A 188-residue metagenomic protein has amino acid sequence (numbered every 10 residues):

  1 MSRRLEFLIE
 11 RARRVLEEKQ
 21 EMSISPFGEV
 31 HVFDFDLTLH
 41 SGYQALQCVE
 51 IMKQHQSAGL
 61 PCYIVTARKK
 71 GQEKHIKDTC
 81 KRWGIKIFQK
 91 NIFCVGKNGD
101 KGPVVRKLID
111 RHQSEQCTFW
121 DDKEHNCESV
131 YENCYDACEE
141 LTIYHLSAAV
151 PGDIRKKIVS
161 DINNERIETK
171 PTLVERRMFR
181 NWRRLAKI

Functional and structural regions predicted by a protein language model:
M1, E21, F27-E29, Q113-S114 (+2 more regions): Generic detection of intrinsically disordered/low-complexity segments and helix-coil linkers/edges
M1-A12, E18, L173-I188: Classical N-terminal secretory signal peptides
S2-R3, F7, R11-G102: Alpha-helical substrate-recognition element adjacent to the catalytic core
A58-P61, K69-I188: C-terminal cap/substrate-recognition subdomain and adjoining C-terminal extension of metal-dependent phosphatase-like
